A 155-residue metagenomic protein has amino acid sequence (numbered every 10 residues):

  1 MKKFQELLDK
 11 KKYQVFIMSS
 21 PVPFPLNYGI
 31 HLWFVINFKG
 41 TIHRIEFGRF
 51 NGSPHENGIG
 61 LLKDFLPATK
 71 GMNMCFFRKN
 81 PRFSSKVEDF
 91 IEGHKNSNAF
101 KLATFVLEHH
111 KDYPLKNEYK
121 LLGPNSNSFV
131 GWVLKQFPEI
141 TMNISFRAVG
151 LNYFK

Functional and structural regions predicted by a protein language model:
M1-L122, F154-K155: Non-catalytic ligand/cofactor/substrate-binding and regulatory segments of enzyme domains
G29-H31, N117-P138, M142-G150: Active-site nucleophilic cysteine motif
